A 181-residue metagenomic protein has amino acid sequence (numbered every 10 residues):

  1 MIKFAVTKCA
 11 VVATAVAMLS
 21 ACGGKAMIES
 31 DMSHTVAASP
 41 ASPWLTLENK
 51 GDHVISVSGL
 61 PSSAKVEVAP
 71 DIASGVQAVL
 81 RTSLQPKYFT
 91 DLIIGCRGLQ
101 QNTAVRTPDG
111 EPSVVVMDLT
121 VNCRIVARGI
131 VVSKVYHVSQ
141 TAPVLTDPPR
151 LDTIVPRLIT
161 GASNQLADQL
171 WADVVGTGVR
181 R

Functional and structural regions predicted by a protein language model:
M1, V116-L119, R181: Extended alpha-helical regions
M1-C22: Sec-dependent bacterial lipoprotein signal peptides
A21-A78, Y136, W171-R181: A structural "domain/chain start" motif
G23-S30, S83-H137, A142-P149: Surface-exposed short loop/turn segments
S56-E67, G129-A172, G176: Short secondary-structure boundary motifs at beta->alpha junctions and helix caps
K65-I72, S113-D118, V155: Glycine-rich, flexible loop segments associated with nucleotide phosphate handling
G75-S83, Q165: Amphipathic alpha-helical segments that form well-ordered structural scaffolds and often line/cohere around active
